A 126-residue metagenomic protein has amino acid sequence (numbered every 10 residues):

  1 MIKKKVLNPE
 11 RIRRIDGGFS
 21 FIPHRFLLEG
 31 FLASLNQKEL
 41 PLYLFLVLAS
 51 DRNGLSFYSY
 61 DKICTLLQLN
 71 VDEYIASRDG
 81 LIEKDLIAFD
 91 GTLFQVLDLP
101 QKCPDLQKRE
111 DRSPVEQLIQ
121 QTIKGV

Functional and structural regions predicted by a protein language model:
M1-N53: Short recognition helix of helix-turn-helix/winged-helix DNA-binding domains
K3, N36, L40, I63-T65 (+2 more regions): Terminal low-complexity, poorly structured segments
F19-S20, L28, R78, L93-V96 (+1 more regions): Short, structured secondary-structure boundary patches
H24, T65, A76, Q117 (+1 more regions): Charged/polar, solvent-exposed surface patches and flexible loops
A49-K102: Winged helix-turn-helix DNA-binding recognition segment
Q101-V126: Short, amphipathic alpha-helical interaction segments positioned at domain boundaries
